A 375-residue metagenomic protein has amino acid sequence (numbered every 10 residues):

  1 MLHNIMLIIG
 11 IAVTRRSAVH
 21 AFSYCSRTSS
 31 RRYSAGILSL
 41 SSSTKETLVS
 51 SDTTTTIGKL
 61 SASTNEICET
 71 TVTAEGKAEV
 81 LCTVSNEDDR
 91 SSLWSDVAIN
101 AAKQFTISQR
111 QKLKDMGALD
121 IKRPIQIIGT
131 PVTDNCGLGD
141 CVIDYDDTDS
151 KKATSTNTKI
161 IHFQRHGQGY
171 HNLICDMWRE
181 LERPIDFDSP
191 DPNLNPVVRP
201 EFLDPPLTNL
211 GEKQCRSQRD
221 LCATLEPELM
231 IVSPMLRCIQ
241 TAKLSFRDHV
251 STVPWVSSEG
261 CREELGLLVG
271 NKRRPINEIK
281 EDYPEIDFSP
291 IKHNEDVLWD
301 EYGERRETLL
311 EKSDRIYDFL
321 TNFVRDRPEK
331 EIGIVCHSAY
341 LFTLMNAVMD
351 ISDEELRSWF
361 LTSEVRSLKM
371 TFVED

Functional and structural regions predicted by a protein language model:
M1-S26: N-terminal chloroplast transit peptides
A21, Y33, I37-S43, L60-A62: N-terminal mitochondrial targeting presequences
G58, E69-Q164, Q168-V253, S257 (+1 more regions): Active-site-proximal alpha-helix that buttresses catalytic centers in soluble enzyme cores
K159-Q164, I231, K330-C336, Y340 (+1 more regions): Beta-strand elements within well-structured catalytic alpha/beta cores of enzymes that handle phosphate/sulfate esters
E180-P184, N195, P206, M349-E374: Domain-level recognition of soluble alpha/beta enzyme cores, biased toward histidine phosphatases/phosphomutases
P196-P206, D287-T308: Short glycine/proline- and acidic residue-enriched helix-loop micro-motifs that form flexible lids or anion-recognition
T224-E226, F323-K330: Glycine-rich phosphate-binding loop signature in dinucleotide/nucleotide-binding domains
P234, T252-V269, H293-D296: A short, structured active-site edge motif that brings together acidic residues
